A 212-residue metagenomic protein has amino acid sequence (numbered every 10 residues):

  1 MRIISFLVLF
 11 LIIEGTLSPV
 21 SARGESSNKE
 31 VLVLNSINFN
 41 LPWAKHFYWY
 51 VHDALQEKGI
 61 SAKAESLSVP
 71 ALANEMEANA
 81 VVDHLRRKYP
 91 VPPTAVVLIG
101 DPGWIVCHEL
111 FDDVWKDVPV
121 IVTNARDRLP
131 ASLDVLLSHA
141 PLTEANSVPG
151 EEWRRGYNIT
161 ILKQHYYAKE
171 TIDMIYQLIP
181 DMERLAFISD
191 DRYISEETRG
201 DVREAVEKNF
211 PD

Functional and structural regions predicted by a protein language model:
I4, L17-D212: Short hydrophobic alpha-helices and adjacent helix-cap/hinge residues
F6-T16: Bacterial N-terminal signal peptides
